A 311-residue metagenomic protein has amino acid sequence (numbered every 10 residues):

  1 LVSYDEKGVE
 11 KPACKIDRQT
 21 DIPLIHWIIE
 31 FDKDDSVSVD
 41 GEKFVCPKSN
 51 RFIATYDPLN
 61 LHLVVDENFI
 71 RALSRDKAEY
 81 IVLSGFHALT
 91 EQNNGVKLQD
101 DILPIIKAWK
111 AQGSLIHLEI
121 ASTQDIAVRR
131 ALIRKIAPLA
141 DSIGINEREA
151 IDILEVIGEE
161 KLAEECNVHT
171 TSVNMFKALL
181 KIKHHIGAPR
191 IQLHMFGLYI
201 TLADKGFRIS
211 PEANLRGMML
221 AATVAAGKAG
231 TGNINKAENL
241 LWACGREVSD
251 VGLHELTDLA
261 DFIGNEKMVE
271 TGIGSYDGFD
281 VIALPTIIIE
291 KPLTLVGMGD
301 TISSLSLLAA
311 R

Functional and structural regions predicted by a protein language model:
L1-T301, S306-R311: Ribokinase/PfkB-type carbohydrate-kinase core domain
